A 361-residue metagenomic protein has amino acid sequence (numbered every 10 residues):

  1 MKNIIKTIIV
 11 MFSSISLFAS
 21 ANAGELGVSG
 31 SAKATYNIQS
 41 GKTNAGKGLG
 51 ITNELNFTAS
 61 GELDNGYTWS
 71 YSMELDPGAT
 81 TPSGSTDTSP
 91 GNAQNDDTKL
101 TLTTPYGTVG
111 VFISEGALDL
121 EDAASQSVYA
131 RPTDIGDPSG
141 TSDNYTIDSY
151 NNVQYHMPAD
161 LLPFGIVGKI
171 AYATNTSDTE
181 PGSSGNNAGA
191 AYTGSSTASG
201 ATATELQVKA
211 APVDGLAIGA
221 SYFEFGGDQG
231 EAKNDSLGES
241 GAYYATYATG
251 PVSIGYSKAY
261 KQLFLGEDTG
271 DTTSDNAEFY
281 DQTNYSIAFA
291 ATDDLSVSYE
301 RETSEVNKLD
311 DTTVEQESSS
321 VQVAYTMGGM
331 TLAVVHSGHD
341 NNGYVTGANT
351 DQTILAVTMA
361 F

Functional and structural regions predicted by a protein language model:
M1-F361: Outer-membrane beta-barrel proteins
